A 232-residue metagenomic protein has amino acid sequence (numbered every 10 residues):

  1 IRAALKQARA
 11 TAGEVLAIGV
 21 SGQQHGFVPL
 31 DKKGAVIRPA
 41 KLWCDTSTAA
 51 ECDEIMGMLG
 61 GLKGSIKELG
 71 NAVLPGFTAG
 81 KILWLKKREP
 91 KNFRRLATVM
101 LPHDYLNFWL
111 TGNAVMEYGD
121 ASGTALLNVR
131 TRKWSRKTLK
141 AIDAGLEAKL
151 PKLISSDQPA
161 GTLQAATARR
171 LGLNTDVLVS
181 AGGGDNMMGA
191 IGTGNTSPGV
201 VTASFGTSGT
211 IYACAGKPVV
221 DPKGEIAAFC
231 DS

Functional and structural regions predicted by a protein language model:
I1-P39, A50, R95, A168-R169 (+1 more regions): N-terminal glycine/serine-rich phosphate-binding loop of ATP-dependent small-molecule kinases, especially carbohydrate
A3-Q7, K86-N92, M187-A190: Short alpha-helical segments and helix-capping/turn motifs at coil-helix boundaries
S21-Q24, S156-D157, F205-S208: Glycine-rich beta-strand-to-loop/alpha-helix junction loops that act as flexible
F27-I55, R95-L96, M100-S135, V177-S232: Glycine-rich phosphate-binding loop of actin/hexokinase-like ATP-binding domains
M56, G60: Metal-dependent DNA phosphodiester-chemistry modules and their immediately adjacent helices/loops in DNA-processing
S65-G183: Gly/Ser/Thr-rich active-site cleft segment
